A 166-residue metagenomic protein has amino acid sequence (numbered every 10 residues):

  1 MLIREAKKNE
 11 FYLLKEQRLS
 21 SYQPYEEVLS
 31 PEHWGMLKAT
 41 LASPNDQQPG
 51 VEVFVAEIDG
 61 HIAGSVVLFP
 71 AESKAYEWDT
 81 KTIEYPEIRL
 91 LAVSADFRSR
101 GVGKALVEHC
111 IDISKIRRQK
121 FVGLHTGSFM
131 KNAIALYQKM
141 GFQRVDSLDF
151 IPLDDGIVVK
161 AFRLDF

Functional and structural regions predicted by a protein language model:
M1-I3: Extreme N-terminal starter segment of soluble prokaryotic enzymes
K7, S20, T82-Y85, K120-G123 (+1 more regions): C-terminal "cap" of GNAT-fold acetyltransferases
K8-A95, V107-H109, F150, D165-F166: Acetyl-CoA-dependent GNAT
G60, G64, G101-G103, G141: Conserved phosphate-binding and hydrolysis motifs of nucleotide-dependent enzymes
V93, S99-D112, Q138-K139: Conserved acetyl-CoA-binding loop-helix of GNAT-fold acetyltransferases
R100, I116-K120: Short coil/turn segments at alpha/beta junctions that flank glycine-rich nucleotide-binding fingerprints
